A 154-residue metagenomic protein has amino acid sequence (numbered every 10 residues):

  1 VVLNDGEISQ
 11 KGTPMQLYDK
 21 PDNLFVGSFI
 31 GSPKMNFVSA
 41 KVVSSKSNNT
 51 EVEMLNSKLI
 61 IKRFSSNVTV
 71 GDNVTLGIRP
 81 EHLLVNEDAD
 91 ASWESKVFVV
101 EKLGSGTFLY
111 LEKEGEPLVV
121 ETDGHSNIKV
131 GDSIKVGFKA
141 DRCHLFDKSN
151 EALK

Functional and structural regions predicted by a protein language model:
V2-L3, I78: Catalytic metal- and UDP-sugar-binding loop of GT-A-like glycosyltransferases, i.e., residues flanking the conserved
L3-T13, K20-N23: ABC ATPase "signature
M15-D19, G27-I30: Short acidic-hydrophobic catalytic motif
Y18-L24, I78-E81: Short N-terminal helix-initiation segments at or just after the protein's N-terminus
K20-V26, D90-E94: Short Pro/Gly-enriched beta-strand edge/turn motifs at strand-loop
P33-V38, S44-K154: Non-catalytic connector elements of ABC transporters
